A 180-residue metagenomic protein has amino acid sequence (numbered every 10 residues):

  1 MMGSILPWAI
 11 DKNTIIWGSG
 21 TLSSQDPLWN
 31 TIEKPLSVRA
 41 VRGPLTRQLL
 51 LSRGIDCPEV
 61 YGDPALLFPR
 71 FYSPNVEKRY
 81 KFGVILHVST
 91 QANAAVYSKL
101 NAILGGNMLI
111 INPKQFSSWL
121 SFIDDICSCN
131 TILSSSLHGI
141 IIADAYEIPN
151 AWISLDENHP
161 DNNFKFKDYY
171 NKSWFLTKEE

Functional and structural regions predicted by a protein language model:
M1-E180: Active-site anion-handling motifs in enzyme catalytic cores
